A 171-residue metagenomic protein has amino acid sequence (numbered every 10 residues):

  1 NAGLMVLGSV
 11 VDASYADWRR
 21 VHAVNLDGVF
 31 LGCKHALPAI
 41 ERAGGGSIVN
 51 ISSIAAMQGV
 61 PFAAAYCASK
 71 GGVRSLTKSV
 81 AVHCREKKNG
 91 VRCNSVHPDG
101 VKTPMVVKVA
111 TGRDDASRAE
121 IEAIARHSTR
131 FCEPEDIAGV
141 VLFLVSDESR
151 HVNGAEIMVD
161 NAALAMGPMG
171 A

Functional and structural regions predicted by a protein language model:
S9-V10, D17-R19, E122: Substrate-binding pocket helix/loop in short-chain dehydrogenase/reductase
C33, S69, T77: Active-site helix of classical SDR
P38, V82-E86, R150: Alpha-helical segment proximal to the catalytic Tyr-Lys
S53: Residue(s) in the substrate-gating loop at a strand-loop-helix junction that position the organic substrate next
Q58, L142, N153-A171: Short C-terminal tail/terminal secondary-structure segment of NAD(P)H-dependent dehydrogenase/reductase domains
R85-R92, V152-G154: Short, small/polar-rich loop/turn modules that mediate ligand/substrate recognition or access, typified
R126-I137: A conserved structural motif in NAD(P)-dependent oxidoreductases
